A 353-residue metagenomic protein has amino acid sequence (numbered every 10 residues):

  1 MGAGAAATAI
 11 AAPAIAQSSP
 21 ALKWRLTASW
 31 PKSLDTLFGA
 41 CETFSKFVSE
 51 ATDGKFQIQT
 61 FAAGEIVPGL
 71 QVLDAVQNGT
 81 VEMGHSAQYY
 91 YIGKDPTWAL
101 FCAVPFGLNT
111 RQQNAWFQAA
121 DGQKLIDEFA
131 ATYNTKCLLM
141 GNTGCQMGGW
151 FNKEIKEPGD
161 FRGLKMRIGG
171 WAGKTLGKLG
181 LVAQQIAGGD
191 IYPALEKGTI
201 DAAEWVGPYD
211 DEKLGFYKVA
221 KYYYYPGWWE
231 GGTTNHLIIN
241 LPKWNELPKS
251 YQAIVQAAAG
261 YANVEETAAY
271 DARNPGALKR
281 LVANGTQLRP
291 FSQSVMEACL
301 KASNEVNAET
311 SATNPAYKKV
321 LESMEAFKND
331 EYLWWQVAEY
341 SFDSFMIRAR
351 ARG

Functional and structural regions predicted by a protein language model:
G2-T8, P13-Q113, D121-G353: N-terminal secretory/targeting leader peptides
